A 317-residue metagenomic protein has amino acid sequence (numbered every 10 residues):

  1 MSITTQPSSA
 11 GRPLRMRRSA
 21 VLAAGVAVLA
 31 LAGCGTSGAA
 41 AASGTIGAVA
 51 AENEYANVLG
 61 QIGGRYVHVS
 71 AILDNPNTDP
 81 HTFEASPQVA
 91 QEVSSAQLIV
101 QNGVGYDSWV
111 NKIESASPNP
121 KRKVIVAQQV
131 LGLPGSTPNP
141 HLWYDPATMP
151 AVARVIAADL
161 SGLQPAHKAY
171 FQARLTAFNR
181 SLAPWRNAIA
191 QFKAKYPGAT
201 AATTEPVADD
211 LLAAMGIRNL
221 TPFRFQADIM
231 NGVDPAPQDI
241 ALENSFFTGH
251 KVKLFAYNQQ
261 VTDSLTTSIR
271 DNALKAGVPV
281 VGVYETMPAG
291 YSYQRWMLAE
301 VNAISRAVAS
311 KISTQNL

Functional and structural regions predicted by a protein language model:
S2-P7, G11-R15, A23, C34-L317: Extracytoplasmic metal-acquisition and chelation regions
S19: Phosphate/oxyanion-binding active-site loops and adjacent basic polyanion-contact surfaces
L22-V28: Hydrophobic helical h-region of N-terminal Sec-dependent signal peptides in bacterial secretory/periplasmic proteins
L29-G33: C-terminal motif of bacterial Sec signal peptides marking the signal peptidase cleavage site
